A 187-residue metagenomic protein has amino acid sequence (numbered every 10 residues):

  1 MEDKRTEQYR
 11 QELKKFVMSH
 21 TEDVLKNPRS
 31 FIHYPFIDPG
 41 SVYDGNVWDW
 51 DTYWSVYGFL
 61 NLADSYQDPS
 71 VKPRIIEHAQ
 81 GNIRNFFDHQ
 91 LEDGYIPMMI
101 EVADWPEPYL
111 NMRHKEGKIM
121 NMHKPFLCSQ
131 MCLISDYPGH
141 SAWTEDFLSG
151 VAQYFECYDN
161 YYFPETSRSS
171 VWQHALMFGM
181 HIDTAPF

Functional and structural regions predicted by a protein language model:
M1-W48, Q80-G81, N85, G94-I96: Low-complexity, Ser/Thr/Pro/Gly-enriched N-terminal "stalk/linker" regions
G45-P186: Aromatic-rich carbohydrate-recognition surfaces in CAZymes
